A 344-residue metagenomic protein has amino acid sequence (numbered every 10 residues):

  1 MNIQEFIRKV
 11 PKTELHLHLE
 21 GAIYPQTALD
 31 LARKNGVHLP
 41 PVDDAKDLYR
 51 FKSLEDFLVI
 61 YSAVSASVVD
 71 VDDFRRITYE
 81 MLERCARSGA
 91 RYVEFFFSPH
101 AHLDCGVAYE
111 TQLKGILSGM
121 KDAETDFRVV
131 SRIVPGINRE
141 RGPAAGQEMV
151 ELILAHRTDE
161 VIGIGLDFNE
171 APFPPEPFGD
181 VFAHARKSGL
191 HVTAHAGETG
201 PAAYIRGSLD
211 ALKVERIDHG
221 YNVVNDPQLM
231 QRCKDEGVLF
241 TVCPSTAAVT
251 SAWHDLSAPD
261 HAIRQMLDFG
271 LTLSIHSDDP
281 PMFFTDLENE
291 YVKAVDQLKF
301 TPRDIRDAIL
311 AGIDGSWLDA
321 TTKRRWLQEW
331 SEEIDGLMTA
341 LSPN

Functional and structural regions predicted by a protein language model:
M1-L190, T199-Y204, A211-R216, N222-L239 (+1 more regions): Metal-cofactor-binding active-site regions of metalloenzymes
